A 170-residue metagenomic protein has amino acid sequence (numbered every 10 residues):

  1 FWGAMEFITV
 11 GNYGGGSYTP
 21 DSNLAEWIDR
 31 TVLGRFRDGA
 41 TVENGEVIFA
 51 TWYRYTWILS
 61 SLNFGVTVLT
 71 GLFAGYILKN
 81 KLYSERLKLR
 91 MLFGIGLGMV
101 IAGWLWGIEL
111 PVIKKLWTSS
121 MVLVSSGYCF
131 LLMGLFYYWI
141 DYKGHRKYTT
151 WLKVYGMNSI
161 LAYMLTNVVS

Functional and structural regions predicted by a protein language model:
F1-S170: Alpha-helical transmembrane segments and their immediate juxtamembrane cytosolic regions
